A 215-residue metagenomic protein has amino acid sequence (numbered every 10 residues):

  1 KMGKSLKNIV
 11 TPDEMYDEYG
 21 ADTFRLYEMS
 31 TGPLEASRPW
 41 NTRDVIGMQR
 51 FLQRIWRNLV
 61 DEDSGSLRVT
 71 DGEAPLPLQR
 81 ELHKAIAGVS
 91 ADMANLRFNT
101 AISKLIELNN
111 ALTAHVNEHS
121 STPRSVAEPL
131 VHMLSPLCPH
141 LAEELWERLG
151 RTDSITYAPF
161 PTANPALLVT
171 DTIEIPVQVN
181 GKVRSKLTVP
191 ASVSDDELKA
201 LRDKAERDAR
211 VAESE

Functional and structural regions predicted by a protein language model:
M2-G3, R184: Generic structural signal for well-ordered beta-strand positions
S5-K7, V189-P190: Residue-level structural signal for beta-strand termini and adjacent loop
N8, L168-T170, E213-S214: Short solvent-exposed loop/turn micro-motifs enriched in small/polar/acidic residues
E14-T188: Helix-rich, typically C-terminal accessory recognition domains appended to large enzymatic cores
I175-E215: NTP/phosphate- and nucleic-acid-binding module
